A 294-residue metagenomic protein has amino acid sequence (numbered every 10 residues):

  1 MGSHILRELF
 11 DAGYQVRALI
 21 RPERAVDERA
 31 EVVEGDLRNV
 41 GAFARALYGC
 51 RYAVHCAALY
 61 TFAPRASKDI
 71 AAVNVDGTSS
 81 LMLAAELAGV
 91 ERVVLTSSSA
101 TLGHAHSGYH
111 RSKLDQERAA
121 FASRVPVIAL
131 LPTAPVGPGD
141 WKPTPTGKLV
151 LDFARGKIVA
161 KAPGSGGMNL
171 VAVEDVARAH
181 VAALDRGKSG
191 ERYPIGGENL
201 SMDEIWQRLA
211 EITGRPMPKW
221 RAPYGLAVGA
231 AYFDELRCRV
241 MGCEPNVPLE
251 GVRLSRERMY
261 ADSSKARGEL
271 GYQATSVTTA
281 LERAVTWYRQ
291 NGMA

Functional and structural regions predicted by a protein language model:
G2-S3: N-terminal Rossmann-fold NAD(P) dinucleotide-binding loop
L19, A53-A57, V93-S99, L130-P132: SDR active-site strand-loop-helix element
R24-A25, E31-D76, A84, A100-H104: NAD(P)H-binding glycine-rich loop region in Rossmannoid oxidoreductase-like domains and their noncatalytic homologs
F62, S99-G108, P135-T144: Conserved catalytic-site region of short-chain dehydrogenase/reductase
A71-T78, V94, S112-K113, N169: Short alpha-helix in the Rossmann-fold core of NAD(P)-dependent oxidoreductases
R118-G139: Conserved beta-loop-beta element that borders a ligand/cofactor-binding pocket
L151-V171, D175, A179: A conserved pocket-lining segment of Rossmann-fold NAD(P)-dependent short-chain dehydrogenase/reductase
A179-N246, S263, G268, V277-A294: Mid/C-terminal beta-alpha module of Rossmann-like enzyme folds, strongest in SDR-family dehydrogenases/epimerases
